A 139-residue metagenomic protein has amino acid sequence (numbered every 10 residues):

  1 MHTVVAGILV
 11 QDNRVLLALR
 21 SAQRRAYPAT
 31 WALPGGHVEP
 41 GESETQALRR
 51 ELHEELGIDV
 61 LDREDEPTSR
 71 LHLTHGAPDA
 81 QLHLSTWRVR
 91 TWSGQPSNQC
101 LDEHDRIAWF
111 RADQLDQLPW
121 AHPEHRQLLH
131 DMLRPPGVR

Functional and structural regions predicted by a protein language model:
M1-L16, H37: Conserved N-terminal beta-strand and adjoining loop/helix that marks the start of the Nudix/MutT-like hydrolase domain
H2, V10, A26-P28, L33 (+2 more regions): Short connector loops at helix/strand junctions that flank enzyme active sites, especially segments positioning acidic
H2-T3, R70-S97, A108, D113 (+1 more regions): Active-site-adjacent beta-strand/loop module that shapes the phosphate/pyrophosphate-binding cleft
L9-V10, L17, T91, W109: Conserved hydrophobic "DFG−1" position in protein kinase catalytic cores
R14-E54: Conserved Nudix-box catalytic region and its N-terminal flanking loop in Nudix hydrolases and closely related
P28, T91, Q99-R139: Nudix hydrolase/Nudix homology domain
V38-E39, T74, L115-D116: Short histidine/acidic/glycine/proline-rich micro-motifs that form metal- and phosphate-coordinating active-site loops
D59-S69: A short coil-to-beta-strand element that immediately follows conserved catalytic motifs
